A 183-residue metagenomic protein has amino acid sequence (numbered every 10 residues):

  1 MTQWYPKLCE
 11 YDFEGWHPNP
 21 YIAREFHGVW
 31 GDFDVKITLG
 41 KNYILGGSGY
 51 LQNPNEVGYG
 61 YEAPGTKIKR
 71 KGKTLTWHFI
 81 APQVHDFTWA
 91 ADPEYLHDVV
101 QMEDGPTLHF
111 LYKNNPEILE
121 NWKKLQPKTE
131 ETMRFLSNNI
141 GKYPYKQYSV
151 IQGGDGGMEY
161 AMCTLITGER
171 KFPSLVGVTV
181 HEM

Functional and structural regions predicted by a protein language model:
T2-V180: Hydrophobic helix-coil surface modules that form long, contiguous segments used for peptide/substrate interaction
